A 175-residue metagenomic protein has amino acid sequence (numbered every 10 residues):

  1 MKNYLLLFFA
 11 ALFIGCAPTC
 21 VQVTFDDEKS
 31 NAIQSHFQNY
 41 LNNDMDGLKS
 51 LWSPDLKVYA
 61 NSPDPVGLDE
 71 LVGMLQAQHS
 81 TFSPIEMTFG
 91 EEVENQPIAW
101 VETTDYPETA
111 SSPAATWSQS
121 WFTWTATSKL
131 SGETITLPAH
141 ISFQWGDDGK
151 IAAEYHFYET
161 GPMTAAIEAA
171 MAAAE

Functional and structural regions predicted by a protein language model:
Y4-I14: Sec-dependent N-terminal signal peptides
C16-D46, S50, A174-E175: Short, low-complexity N-terminal intrinsically disordered segments enriched in polar/charged residues
C20-T24, L130-T134, P162-M171: A short acidic/glycine-rich loop-to-helix N-cap element
H36, G47-L48, L56, L71 (+3 more regions): Hydrophobic pocket/interface hotspot
M45-S50, P54-T116: A solvent-exposed, acidic/Ser-Thr-rich amphipathic alpha-helical stretch
T109-D148, G161: Exposed beta-sheet edge and beta->alpha loop/turn motif
K150-E175: Low-complexity, intrinsically disordered terminal/linker segments enriched in charged and Gly/Pro repeats
